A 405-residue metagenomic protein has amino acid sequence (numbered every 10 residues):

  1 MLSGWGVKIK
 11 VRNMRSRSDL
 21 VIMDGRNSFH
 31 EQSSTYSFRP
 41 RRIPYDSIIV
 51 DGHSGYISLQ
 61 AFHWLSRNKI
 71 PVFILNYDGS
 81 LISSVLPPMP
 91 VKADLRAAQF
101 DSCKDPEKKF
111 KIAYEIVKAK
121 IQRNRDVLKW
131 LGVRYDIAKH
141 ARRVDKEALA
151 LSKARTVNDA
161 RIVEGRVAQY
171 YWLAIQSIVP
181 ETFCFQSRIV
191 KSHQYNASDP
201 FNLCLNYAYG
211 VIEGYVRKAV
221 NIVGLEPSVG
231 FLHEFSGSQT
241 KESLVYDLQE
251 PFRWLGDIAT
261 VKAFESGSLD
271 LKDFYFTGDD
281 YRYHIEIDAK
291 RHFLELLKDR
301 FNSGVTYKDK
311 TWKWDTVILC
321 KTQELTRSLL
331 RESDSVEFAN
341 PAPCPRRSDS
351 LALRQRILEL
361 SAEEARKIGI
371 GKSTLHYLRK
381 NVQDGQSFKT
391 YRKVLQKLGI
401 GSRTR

Functional and structural regions predicted by a protein language model:
M1-R17, I22-M23, R39, R67 (+2 more regions): Active-site helix-to-loop segments that bind/position phosphate- or nucleotide-bearing substrates and donors across
P40-Y56: Extracellular/luminal Protease-associated
I48-D51, I70-N76: Short hydrophobic alpha-helical runs that function as membrane-insertion/retention elements
C344-S361, G401: A short, Lys/Arg-rich alpha-helix, primarily the initiator
S361-G369: Short alpha-helical "recognition helix" segments of helix-turn-helix
I370-Q386: Recognition helix of helix-turn-helix/homeodomain-like DNA-binding domains that insert into the DNA major groove
V382-Q396: Short, basic-rich loop-to-helix N-cap that marks the start of a DNA-contacting helix
G399-R405: Short C-terminal boundary/hinge segments that cap the last helix of small helical domains
